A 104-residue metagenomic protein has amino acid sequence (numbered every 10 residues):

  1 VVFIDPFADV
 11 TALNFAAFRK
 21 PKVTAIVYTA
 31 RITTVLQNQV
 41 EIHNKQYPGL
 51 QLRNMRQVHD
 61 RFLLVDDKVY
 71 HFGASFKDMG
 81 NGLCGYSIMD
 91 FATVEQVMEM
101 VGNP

Functional and structural regions predicted by a protein language model:
F7-P104: PLD/PLD-like phosphodiesterase catalytic module centered on the HKD motif
